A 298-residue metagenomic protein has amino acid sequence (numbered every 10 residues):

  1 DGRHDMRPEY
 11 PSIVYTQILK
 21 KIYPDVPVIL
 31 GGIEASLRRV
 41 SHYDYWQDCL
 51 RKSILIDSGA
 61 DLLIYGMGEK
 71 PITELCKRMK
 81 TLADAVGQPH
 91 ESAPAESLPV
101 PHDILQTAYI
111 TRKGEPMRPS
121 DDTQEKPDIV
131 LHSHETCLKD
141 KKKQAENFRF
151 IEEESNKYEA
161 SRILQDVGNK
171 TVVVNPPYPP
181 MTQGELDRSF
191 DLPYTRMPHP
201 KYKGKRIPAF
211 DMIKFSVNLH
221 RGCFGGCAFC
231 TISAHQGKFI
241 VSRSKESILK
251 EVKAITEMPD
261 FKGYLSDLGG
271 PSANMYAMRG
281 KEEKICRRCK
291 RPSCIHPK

Functional and structural regions predicted by a protein language model:
D1-V167, V174-Y178: Glycine-rich beta-alpha loop elements in corrinoid/cobalamin-binding modules across cobalamin-dependent enzymes
D1-V26, G31, L37-V40, W46-I56 (+3 more regions): Conserved Radical SAM active-site core
C49, K70, P180-D187, E246: Generic alpha-helical secondary structure signal
T73-E74, D187, A228: Alpha-helical elements of the RecA-like P-loop NTPase motor core of helicases
K77, D187, K250: Replace "anionic and nucleotidyl ligands
S92, K142, P180-Q183, P259-K262 (+1 more regions): Low-complexity, intrinsically disordered regions enriched in charged/polar residues
E146-S216: N-terminal [4Fe-4S]-dependent radical SAM core
